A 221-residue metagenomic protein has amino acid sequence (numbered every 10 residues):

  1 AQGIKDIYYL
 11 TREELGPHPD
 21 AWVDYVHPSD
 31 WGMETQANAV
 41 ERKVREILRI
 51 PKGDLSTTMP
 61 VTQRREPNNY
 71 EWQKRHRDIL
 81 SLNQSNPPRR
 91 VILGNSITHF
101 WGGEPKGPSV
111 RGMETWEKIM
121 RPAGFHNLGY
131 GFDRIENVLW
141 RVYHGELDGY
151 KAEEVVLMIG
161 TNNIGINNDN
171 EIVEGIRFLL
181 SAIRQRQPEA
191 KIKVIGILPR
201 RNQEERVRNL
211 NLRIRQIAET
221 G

Functional and structural regions predicted by a protein language model:
A1-G53, M113-G124, W140-G221: Alpha-helical cap/lid subdomain in secreted, periplasmic, or secretory-pathway luminal O-acyl-processing enzymes
K52-K151: Serine-esterase "nucleophile elbow" of acetyl-processing enzymes
